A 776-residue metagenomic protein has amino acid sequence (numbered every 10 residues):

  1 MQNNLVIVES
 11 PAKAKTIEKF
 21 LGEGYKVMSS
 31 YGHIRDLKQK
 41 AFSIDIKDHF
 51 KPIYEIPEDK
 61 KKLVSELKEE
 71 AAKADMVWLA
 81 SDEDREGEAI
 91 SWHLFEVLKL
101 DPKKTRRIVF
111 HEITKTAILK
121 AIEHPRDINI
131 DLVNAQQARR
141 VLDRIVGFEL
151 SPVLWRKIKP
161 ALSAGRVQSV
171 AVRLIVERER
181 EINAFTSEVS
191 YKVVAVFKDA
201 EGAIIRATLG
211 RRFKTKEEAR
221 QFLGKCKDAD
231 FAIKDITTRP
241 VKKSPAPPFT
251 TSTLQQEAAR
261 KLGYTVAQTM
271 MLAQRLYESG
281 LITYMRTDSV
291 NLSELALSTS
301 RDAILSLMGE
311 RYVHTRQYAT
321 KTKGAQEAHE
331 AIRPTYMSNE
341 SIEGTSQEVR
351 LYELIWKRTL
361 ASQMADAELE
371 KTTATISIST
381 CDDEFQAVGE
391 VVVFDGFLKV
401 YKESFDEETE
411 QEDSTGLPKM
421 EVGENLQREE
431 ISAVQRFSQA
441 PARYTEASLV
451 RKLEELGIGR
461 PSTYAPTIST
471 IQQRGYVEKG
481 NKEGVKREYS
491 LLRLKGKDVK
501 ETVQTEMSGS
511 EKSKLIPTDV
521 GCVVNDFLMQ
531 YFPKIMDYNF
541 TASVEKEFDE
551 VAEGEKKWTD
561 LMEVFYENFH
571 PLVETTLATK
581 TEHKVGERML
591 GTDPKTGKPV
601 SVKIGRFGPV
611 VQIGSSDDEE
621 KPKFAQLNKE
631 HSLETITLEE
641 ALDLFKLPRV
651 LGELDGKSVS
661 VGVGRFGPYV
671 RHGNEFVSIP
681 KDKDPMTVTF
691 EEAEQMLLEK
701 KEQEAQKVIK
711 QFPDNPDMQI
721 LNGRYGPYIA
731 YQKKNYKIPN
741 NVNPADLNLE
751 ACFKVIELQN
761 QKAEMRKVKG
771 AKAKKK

Functional and structural regions predicted by a protein language model:
M1-R140, E149, G210, F405-T409 (+1 more regions): Intrinsically disordered, low-complexity regulatory segments
Q2-L5, T16, Y25, S151 (+2 more regions): Basic, low-complexity terminal or inter-domain segments flanking catalytic cores
I53, S81-E83, L100-R106, R126-V133 (+7 more regions): Short, polar/flexible loop-turn hinges at active-site or ligand-entry regions and domain interfaces
I113-F197, T238-K242: C-terminal or mid-to-C-terminal helical accessory/interaction module adjacent to the motor/catalytic core
K214-P248, E421-L426, E430-V434, N539 (+1 more regions): Metal- or metallocofactor-binding catalytic centers and their adjacent structured scaffolds across diverse enzyme
R239-F249, L262-Y264, V434-Y444, I720: Short basic-aromatic helix/loop recognition motifs at nucleic-acid and histone-peptide binding interfaces
Q255-E257, K261-Q268: A conserved hydrophobic secondary-structure block that centers on an alpha-helix together with its immediately flanking
